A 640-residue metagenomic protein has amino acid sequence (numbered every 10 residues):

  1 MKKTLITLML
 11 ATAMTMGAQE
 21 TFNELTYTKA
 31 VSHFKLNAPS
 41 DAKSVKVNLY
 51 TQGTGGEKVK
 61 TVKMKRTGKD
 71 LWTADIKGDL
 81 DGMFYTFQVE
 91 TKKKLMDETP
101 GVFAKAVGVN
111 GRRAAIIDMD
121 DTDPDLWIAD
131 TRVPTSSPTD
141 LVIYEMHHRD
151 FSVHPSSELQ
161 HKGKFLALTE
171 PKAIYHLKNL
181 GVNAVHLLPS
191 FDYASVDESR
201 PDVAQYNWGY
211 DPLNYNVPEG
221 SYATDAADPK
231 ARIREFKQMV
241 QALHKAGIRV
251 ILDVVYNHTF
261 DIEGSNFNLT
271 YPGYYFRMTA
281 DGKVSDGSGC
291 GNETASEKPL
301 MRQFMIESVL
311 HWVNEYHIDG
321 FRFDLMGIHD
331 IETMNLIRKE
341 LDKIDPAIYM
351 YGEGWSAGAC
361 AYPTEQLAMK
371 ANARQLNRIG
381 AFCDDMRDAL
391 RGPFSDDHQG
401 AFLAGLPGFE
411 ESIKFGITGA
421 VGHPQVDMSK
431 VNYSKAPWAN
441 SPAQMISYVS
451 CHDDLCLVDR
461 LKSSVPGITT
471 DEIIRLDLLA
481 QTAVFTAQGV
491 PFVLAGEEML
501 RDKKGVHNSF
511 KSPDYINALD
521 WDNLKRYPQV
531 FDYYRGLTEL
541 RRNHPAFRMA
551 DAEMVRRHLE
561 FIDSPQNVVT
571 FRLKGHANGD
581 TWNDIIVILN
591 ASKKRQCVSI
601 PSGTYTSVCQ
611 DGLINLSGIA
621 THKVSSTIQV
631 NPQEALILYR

Functional and structural regions predicted by a protein language model:
M1-E20: Bacterial Sec-dependent N-terminal signal peptides
Q19-H33, K63-E145, D150-G163: The feature marks proteins involved in alpha-glucan
H33-P39, V587-L589: Short edge beta-strand/loop segments characteristic of extracellular beta-sandwich folds
L36, A42-T54, R595-G612: Beta-strand-rich binding/interaction modules
A38, D81-Y85, A620-R640: C-terminal beta-strand-rich structural cap/linker in extracellular carbohydrate-active enzymes
N110, A114-I117, R338-K339, A347-L500 (+6 more regions): Conserved alpha/beta catalytic core and glycan-binding cleft of carbohydrate-active enzymes
H147-Y316, M326-D345, Y349, C360-A361: Substrate-binding/active-site clefts of carbohydrate-active enzymes
K525-D551: Catalytic cores of secreted or luminal carbohydrate-active enzymes
